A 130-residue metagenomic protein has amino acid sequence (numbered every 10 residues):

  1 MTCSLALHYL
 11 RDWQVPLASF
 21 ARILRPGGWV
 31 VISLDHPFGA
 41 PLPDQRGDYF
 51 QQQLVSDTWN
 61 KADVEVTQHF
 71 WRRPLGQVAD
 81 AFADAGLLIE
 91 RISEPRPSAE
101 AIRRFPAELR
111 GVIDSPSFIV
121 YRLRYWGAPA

Functional and structural regions predicted by a protein language model:
T2: A conserved beta-strand element that flanks and buttresses the S-adenosyl-L-methionine
L5-H8: Short catalytic micro-motifs in class I SAM-dependent methyltransferases
Q14-W29: A short glycine-rich, Lys/Arg-flanked "PGG" loop and its adjoining helix->strand segment in the class I
W29-T58: Conserved class I S-adenosyl-L-methionine
I32, F38, A62-Q77: Acceptor-substrate binding/catalytic loop of class I
P37-F38, P95-P97: Conserved beta-strand edge residues that scaffold enzyme active sites
Q68-S93: Short alpha-helix
A85-L87, F105-A130: Core SAM-dependent methyltransferase catalytic element
